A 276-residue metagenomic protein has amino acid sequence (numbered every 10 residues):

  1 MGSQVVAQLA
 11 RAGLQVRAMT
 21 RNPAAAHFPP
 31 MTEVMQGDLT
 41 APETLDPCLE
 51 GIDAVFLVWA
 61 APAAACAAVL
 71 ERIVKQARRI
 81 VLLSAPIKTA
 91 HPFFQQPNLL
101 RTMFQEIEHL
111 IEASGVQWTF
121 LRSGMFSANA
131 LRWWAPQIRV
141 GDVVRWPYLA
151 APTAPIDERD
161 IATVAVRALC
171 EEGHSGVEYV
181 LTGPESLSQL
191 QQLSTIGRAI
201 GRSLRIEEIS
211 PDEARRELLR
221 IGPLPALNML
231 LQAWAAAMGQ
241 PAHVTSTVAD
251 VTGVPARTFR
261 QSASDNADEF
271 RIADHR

Functional and structural regions predicted by a protein language model:
G2-M31, T40-E43, P47-A54, A61-A64 (+6 more regions): Oxidoreductase cofactor-interface core, primarily capturing Rossmann-like NAD(P)-dependent enzymes
G37: Cofactor-binding loops of NAD(P)H-dependent oxidoreductases, dominated by short-chain dehydrogenase/reductases
F56, F126, Y179, F259-S262 (+1 more regions): Aromatic side chains
D212-R276: A hydrophobic C-terminal alpha-helical subdomain
